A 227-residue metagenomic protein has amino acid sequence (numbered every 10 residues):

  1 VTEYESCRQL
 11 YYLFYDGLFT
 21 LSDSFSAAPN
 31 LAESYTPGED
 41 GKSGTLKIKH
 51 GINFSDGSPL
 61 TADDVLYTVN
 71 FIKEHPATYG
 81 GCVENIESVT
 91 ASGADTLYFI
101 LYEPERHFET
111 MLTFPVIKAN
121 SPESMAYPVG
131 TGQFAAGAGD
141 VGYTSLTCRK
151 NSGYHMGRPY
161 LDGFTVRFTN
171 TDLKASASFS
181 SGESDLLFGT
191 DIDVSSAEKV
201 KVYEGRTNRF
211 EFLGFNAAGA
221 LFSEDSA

Functional and structural regions predicted by a protein language model:
V1-E39, N70, V129: N-terminal lobe/hinge region of extracytoplasmic solute-binding protein
V1-Y11, L31-E33, S58, F108-I117 (+2 more regions): A structural "hinge/loop" feature
E33-P76: Aromatic- and charge-enriched surface segment that lines or borders ligand/interaction sites
T36, D40, G81-S121, A135: Surface-exposed binding/hinge segments that line and control ligand-binding clefts or catalytic entry sites
A62-T68, D162-G163, F210-A227: Alpha-helical secondary-structure segments
V83, S195-R209: Ligand-binding "clamshell"
E105-G163, L173-K174: Gly/Pro-rich hinge or "lid" segments in bacterial periplasmic/extracellular proteins
S152-S195: Ligand-site clamp/hinge motif
